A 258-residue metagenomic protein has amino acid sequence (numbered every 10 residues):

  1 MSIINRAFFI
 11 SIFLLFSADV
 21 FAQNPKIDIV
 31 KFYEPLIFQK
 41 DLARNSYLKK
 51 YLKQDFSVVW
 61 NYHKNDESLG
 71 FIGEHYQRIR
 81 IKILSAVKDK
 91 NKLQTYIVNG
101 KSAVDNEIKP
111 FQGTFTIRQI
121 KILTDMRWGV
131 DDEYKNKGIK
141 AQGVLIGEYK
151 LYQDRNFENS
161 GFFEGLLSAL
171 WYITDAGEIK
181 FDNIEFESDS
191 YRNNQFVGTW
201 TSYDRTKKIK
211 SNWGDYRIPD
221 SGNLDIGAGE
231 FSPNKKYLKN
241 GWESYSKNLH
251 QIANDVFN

Functional and structural regions predicted by a protein language model:
M1-F9: Bacterial N-terminal signal peptides that target proteins for export
F13-L14: Short, linear, compositionally biased motifs with a strong N-terminal bias
S17-A18: N-terminal signal peptide c-region/cleavage motif recognized by signal peptidases
I27-G222, I226-N258: Central antiparallel beta-sheet cores of small beta-barrel/beta-sandwich binding domains
